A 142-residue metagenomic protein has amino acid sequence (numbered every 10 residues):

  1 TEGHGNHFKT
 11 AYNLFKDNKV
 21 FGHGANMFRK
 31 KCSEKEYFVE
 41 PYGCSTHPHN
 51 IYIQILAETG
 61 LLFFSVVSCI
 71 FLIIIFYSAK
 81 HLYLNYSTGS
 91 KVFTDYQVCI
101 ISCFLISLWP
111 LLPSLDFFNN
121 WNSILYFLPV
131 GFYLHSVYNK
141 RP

Functional and structural regions predicted by a protein language model:
T1-D17, F21-T59: Long extracytoplasmic/lumenal interhelical loops at the membrane interface of multi-pass membrane proteins
H7-T10, I51, I55, L61 (+4 more regions): Generic recognition of well-ordered alpha-helical segments
Y12, C32, P48, Y52-I53 (+3 more regions): Domain-wide signal for the mature, well-folded portions of proteins, strongly enriched in nucleus-encoded organellar
H23-A25, L61-F64, L115, F132: Gly/Ser/Thr-rich helix-start
S33-Y37, Y83, S114, Y133: A generic structural signal for secondary-structure junctions that act as hinges or helix/strand caps at the edges
T59-L108: Hydrophobic transmembrane alpha-helices and their immediate junctions
I101-L112, D116-P142: Transmembrane alpha-helices of multi-pass inner-membrane enzymes
